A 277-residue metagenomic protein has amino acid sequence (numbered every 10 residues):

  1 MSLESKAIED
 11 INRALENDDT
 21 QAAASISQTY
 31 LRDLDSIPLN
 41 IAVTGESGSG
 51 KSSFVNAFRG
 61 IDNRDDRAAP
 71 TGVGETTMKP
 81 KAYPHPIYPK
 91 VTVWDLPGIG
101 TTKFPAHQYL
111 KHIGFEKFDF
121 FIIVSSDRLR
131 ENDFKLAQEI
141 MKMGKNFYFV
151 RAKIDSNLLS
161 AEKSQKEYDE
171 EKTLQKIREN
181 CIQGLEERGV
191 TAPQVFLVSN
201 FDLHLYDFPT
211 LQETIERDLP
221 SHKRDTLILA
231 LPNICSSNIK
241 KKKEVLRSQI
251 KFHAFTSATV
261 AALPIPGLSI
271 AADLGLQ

Functional and structural regions predicted by a protein language model:
M1-L96, T101: Conserved G1/Walker A P-loop phosphate-binding module
T71, K81, V91-Q108, F149 (+3 more regions): AAA+ P-loop NTPase catalytic core and its hallmark functional loops
E75-K81, V91-E139: Switch II of P-loop NTPase G domains
E116-F120, M143-F147, V190-Q194: Short glycine-/polar-rich loops that comprise or flank the Walker A/P-loop and associated switch/sensor motifs
F121-S126, F149-A152, L197-V198: Conserved beta-strand segments of the P-loop GTPase G domain that flank and frequently precede/overlap
K153-T226: Canonical P-loop GTPase G-domain recognition
L227-T256: Cytosolic-side membrane-insertion boundary helix
R247-Q277: Membrane-inserting effector segments that mediate pore formation, membrane fusion, or transient membrane insertion
